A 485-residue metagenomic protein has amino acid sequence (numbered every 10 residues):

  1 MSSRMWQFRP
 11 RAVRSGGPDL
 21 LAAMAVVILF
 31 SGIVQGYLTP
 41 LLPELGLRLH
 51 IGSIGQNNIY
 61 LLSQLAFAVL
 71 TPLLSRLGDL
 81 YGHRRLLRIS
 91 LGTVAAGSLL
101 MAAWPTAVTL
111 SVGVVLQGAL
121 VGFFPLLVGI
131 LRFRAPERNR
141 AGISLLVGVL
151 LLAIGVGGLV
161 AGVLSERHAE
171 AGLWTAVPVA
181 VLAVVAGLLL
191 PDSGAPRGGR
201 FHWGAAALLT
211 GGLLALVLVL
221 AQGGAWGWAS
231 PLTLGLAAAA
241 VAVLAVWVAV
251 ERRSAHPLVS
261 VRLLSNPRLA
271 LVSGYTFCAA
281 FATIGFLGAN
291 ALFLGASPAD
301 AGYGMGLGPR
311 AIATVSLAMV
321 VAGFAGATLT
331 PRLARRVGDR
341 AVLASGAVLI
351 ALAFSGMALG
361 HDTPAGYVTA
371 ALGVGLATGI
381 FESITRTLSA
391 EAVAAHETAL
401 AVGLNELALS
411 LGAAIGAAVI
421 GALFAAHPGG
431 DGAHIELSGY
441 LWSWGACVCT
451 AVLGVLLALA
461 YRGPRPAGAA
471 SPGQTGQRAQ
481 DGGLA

Functional and structural regions predicted by a protein language model:
G17-V34, L38-L42, S53, P257-P428 (+1 more regions): 12-transmembrane solute porter fold
T39-L70, A107-T109, R310: Extracellular/periplasmic helix-loop-helix junction of adjacent transmembrane segments in MFS-like secondary
R48-H50, G82, A102-V108, G360-D362: Helix-breaking motifs and short loop linkers at transmembrane-helix boundaries and internal kinks in secondary membrane
L61-R76, G122-G129, L317-L329: Central cavity-lining transmembrane alpha-helices of secondary-active solute carriers, predominantly the Major
A68-P105: Conserved MFS/SLC helix-loop-helix module at the cytosolic interface between two early adjacent transmembrane helices
G97, V108-Q117, A365-G373: Paired small-residue
V115-G148: Cytoplasmic helix-loop-helix junction between adjacent transmembrane helices in 12-TM secondary transporters
G162-G274, A282: Hydrophobic transmembrane-helix bundles of small-molecule transporters
